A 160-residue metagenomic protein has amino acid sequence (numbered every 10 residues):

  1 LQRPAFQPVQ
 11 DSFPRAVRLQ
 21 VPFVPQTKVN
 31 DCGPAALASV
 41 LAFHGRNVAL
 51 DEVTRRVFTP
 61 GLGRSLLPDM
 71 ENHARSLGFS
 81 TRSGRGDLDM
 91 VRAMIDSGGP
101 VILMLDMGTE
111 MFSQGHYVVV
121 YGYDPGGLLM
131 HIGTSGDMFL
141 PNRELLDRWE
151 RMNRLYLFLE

Functional and structural regions predicted by a protein language model:
L1-A5, P100, Y123-E160: Noncatalytic regulatory segments and standalone regulatory/sensor domains
L1-R64, L88, M107-G108, G126: Active-site-adjacent structural segments surrounding the nucleophilic cysteine of cysteine proteases and isopeptidases
D31, A35-S39, E52, S65 (+7 more regions): Extracytoplasmic/secreted proteins, especially bacterial periplasmic and envelope-associated proteins
L50-E52, L62, I95, G115-H116 (+4 more regions): Alpha-helix boundary/interfacial micro-motifs
E52-V101: Mid-length scaffold segments of soluble, non-membrane domains
S80-G133: Active-site-adjacent substructure of cysteine-protease-like catalytic cores
